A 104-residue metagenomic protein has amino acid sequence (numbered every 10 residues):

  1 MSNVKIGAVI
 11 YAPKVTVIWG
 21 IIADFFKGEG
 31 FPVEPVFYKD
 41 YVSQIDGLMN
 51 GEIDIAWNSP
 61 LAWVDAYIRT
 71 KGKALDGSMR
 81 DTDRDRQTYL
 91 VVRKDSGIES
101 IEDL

Functional and structural regions predicted by a protein language model:
S2, A66-S78, D95: Ligand-binding "clamshell"
V4-V9, A56: Short, well-ordered beta-strand segments
G7-A12, G77-M79, R93: Short beta-strand->loop
A12-P32: Short, polar/charged alpha-helical segment
E29, F37, V42-A56, R69-T70 (+1 more regions): Short helices/loops that flank or line small-molecule/ion binding pockets
P60: Short secondary-structure boundary segments
G77-Q87: Short Pro/Gly-enriched coil loops immediately N-terminal to beta-strands
V92-L104: Flexible hinge/capping segments at coil-to-helix
